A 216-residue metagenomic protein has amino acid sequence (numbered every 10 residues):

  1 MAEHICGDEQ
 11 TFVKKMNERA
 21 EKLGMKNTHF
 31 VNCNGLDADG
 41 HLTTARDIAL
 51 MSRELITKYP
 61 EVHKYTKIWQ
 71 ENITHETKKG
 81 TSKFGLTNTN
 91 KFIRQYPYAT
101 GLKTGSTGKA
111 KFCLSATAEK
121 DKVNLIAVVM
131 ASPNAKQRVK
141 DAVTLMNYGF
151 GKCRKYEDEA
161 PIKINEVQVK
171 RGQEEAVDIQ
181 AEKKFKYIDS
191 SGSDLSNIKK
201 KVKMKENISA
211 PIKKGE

Functional and structural regions predicted by a protein language model:
A2-R53, T57: Mid-domain, small-residue-enriched loop/turn segments at the edges of structured enzyme/sensor domains
M25, G40-L42, R46-E216: Domain-terminus/edge residues, biased toward the C-terminal soluble/receptor-binding domains of extracytoplasmic
